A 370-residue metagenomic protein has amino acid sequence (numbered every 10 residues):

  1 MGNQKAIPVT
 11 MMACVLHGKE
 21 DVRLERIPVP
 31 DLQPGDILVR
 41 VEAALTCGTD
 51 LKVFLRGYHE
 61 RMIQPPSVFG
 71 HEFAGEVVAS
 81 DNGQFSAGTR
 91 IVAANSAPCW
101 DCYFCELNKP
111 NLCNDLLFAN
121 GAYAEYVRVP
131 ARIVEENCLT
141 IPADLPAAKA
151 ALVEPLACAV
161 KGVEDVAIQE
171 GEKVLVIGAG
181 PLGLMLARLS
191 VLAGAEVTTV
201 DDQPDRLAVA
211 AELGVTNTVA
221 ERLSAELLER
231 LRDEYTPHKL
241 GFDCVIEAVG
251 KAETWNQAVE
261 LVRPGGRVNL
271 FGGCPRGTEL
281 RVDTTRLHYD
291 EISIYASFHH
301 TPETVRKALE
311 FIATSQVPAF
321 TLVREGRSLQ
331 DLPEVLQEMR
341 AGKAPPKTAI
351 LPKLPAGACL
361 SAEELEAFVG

Functional and structural regions predicted by a protein language model:
G2-A13, D233, N256-E260, P302-G370: C-terminal hydrophobic helical "lid"/dimerization subdomain of Rossmann-like NAD(P)H-dependent oxidoreductases
C14-D31, G48-A79, E106-N120: N-terminal glycine-rich cofactor-binding segment
P30-A44, Y58-Y103, T140-D144: Glycine-rich beta-strand-centered segment in the early N-terminal region that forms part of a ligand/cofactor-binding
R90, K173, G266-R267, S293: Short glycine-centered segments of the SAM/dcSAM-binding site in methyltransferase folds
R90, L145-L223: Mid-domain Rossmann-like dinucleotide-binding core that forms the NAD(H)/NADP(H) cofactor-binding site
C99-I177: NAD(P)H dinucleotide-binding glycine-rich loop of Rossmann-like/cofactor-binding domains, especially the beta1-alpha1
V166, L213-I292, A356-L360, E364-V369: Glycine-rich cofactor phosphate-binding loops and adjacent beta1-alpha1 units of small-molecule cofactor enzyme domains
Q203, C274, H300: Residues in the short beta-alpha loop(s) of Rossmann-like NAD(P)-binding domains
